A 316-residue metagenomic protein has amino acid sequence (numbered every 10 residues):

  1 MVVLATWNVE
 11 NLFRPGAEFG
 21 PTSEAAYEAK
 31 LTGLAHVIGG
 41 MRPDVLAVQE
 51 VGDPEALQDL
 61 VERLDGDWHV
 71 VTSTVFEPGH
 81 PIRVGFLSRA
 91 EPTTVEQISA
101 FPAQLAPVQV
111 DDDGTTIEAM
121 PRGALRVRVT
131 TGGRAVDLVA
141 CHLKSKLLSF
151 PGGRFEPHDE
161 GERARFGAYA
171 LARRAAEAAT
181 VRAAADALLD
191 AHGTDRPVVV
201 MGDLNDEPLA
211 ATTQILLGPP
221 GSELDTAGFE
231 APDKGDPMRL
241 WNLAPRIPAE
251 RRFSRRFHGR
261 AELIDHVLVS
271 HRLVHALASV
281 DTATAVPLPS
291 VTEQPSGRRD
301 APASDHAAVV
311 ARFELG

Functional and structural regions predicted by a protein language model:
M1-R83, P157-D159, R173, A178-A179 (+4 more regions): N-terminal, active-site-proximal structural segment of metallo-dependent hydrolase catalytic domains
V2-R14, A135-S145, G161-F166, A170: Active-site-proximal beta-strand elements of phosphoester/diester hydrolases
E10, G52, H142-K144, L204-E207: Catalytic metal-binding/acid-base residues of hydrolase active sites
L12-G16, L148-S149, A276-L277: Short, solvent-exposed loop/turn elements at domain surfaces
E50-K146: Structured beta-strand-rich core segments of catalytic domains in phosphoester-bond hydrolases
G66, F150-P151, A210-T212: Short, well-ordered secondary-structure micro-motifs
T93-I98, E118-M120, R128-T130, A185-V199 (+1 more regions): Metal-dependent phosphoester-hydrolase catalytic domains
R165-G193: A long, amphipathic alpha-helix that forms part of the scaffold/cap immediately adjacent to metal-dependent active
